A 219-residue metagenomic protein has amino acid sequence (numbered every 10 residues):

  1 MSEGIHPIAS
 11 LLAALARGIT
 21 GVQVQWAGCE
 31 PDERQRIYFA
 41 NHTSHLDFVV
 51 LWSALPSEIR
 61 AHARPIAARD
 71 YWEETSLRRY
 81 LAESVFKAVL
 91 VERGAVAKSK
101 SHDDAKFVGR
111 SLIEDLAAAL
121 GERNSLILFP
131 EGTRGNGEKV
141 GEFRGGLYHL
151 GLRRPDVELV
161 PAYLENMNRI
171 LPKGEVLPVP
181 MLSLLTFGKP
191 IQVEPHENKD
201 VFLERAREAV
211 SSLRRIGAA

Functional and structural regions predicted by a protein language model:
M1-G21, E74-K87, R110, E175-P180: Alpha-helical membrane-targeting segments
G4-I5, L11-S44: Helix-to-loop junction immediately C-terminal to a conserved catalytic motif
D32-S101: Catalytic core of membrane glycerolipid acyltransferases/transacylases, capturing the structured, soluble-facing
Q35-I37, R123-F129: Residue-level preference for the first positions of well-ordered beta-strands
H42-S44, E131-G135: Short glycine-rich anion-binding loops that position phosphate/pyrophosphate groups of nucleotides and phosphorylated
Y80, S125, G135-D200: A cross-family acyltransferase "interaction/gating" segment
K100-D103, I113-E114, A118, S183-A206 (+1 more regions): A charged, well-structured terminal subsegment
G109-I113, F143-R144: Amphipathic coiled-coil/heptad-repeat helices and related helical stalk/stem segments that mediate oligomerization
